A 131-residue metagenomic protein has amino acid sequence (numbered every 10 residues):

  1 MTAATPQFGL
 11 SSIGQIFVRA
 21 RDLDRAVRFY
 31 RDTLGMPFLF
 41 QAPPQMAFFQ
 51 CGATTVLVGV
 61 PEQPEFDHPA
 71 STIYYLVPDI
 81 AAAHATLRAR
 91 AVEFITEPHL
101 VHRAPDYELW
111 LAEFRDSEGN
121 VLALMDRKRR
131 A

Functional and structural regions predicted by a protein language model:
M1-D24, S71-I73, M125-A131: N-terminal beta-strand motif that seeds the catalytic metal site of vicinal oxygen chelate
T2-T5, G35-M36, G59-E62, H99: A generic local structural motif
L10-S11, F17-V56: Core segments of cupin and vicinal oxygen chelate
L23, I73-V121: Vicinal oxygen chelate
P37-S71, V121-R127: Conserved short beta-strand elements that form part of the metal-binding/catalytic scaffold of enzyme active sites
F48, A104-P105, A131: Generic structural signal for helix capping and beta-alpha/helix-loop junctions
